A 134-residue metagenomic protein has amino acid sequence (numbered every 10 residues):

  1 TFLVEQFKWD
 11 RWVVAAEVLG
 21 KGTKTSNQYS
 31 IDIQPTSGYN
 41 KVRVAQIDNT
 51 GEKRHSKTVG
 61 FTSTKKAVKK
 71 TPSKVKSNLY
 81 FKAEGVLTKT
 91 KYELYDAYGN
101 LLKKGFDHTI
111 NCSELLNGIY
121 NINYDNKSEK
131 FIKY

Functional and structural regions predicted by a protein language model:
T1-K69: Short, compositionally biased serine/threonine- and acidic-rich segments at solvent-exposed termini, linkers, or domain
T1-L3, K89-L94: Beta-strand-rich binding/interaction modules
G20-Y39, F106-S128: Short, surface-exposed loop/turn motifs with a glycine/proline- and acidic-biased composition
S37-Y39, E84-T90: Short proline/glycine-enriched turn/loop motifs at strand-loop junctions of beta-rich domains
N49-A83, I119-Y134: C-terminal tail/sorting-segment detector
Y92-L102, Y120-I122: Short, glycine-anchored, charge-dense loop/turn motifs used at functional sites
N100, K104, I132-Y134: Extracellular/luminal ectodomains and secreted, surface-exposed scaffolds of diverse proteins
